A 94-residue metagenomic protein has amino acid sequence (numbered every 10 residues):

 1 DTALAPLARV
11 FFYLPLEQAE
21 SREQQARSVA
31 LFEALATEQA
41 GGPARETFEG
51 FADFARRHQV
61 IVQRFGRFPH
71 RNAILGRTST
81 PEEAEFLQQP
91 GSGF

Functional and structural regions predicted by a protein language model:
D1-A40: A contiguous pocket-lining binding segment that forms or flanks enzyme active sites
R9, Q25, V29, A52-A55 (+1 more regions): Hydrophobic, well-ordered secondary-structure segments
P15, G50-F51: Phosphate-binding glycine-rich loops and adjacent basic patches that engage nucleotide phosphates, nucleic-acid
A44, E49, A55, Q59-F94: Metal- and O2-centered redox machinery and metal/ROS homeostasis
